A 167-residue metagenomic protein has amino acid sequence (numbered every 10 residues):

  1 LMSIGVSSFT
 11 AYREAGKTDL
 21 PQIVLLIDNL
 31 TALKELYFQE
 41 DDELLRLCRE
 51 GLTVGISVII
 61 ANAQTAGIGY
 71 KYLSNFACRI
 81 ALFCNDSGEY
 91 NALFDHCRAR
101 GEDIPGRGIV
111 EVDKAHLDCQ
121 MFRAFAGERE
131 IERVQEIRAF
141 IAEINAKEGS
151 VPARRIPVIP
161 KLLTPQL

Functional and structural regions predicted by a protein language model:
L1-L167: P-loop NTPase motor-domain active sites and their immediate coupling elements
